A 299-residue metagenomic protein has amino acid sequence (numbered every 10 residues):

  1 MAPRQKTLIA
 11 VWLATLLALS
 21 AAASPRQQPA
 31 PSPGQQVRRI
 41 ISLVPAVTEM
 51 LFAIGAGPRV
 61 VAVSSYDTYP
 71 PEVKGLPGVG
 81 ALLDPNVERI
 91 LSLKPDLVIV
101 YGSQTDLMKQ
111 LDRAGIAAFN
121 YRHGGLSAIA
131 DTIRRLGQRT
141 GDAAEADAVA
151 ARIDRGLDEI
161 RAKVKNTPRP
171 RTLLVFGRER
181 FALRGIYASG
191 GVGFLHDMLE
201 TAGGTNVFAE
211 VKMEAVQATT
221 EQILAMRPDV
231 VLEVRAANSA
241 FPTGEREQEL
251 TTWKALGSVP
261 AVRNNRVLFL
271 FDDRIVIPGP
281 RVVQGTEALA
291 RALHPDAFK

Functional and structural regions predicted by a protein language model:
A2-W12: Bacterial N-terminal signal peptides that target proteins for export
A10-S20: Bacterial N-terminal signal peptides
L19-Q35: Bacterial Sec-dependent signal peptides at the C-terminal "C-region" and cleavage site
P33-R39, L107-L183, T205-A209, V262-K299: Extracytoplasmic substrate-binding proteins
R39-L93, L97-L107, I116, V207 (+2 more regions): A short, structured surface patch at a secondary-structure boundary
S64, S189-A215, E233-R235, F269: His/Asp/Glu-enriched short active-site or ligand-binding loop at hydrolase and phosphoryl-transfer sites
V87-K94, A114, A218-R227: Short helices/loops that flank or line small-molecule/ion binding pockets
T105-R113, V230-L250: A ligand-binding cleft/hinge motif common to bilobed small-molecule-binding domains
